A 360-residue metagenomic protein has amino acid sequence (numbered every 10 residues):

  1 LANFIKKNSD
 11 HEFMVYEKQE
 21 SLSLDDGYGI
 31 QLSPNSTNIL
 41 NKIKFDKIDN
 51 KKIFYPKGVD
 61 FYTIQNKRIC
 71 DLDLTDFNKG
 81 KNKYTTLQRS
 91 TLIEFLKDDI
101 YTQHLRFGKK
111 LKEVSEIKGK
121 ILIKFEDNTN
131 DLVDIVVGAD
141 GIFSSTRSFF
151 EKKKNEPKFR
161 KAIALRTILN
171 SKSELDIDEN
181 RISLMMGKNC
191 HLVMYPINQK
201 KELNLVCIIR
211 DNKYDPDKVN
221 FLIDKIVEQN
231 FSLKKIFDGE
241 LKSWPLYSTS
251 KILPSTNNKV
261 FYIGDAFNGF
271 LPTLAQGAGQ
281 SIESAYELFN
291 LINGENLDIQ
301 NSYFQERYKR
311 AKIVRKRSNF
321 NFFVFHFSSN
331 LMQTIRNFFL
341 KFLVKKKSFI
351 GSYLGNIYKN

Functional and structural regions predicted by a protein language model:
L1, S21, F143: Conserved Rossmann-like nucleotide-cofactor binding loop
A2-N8, Y16, V137-G138, M194 (+2 more regions): Conserved mid-domain beta->alpha element of the FAD-binding
F4-Y28: Glycine-rich FAD pyrophosphate-binding loop
K6, S33-I168, R210-N220: Conserved N-terminal helical subregion
L22-S23, S145-T146, G269-L271: Catalytic P-loop NTPase motifs of RecA-like helicase/translocase cores
C70-I93, D131, K172-S243: Conserved FAD/dinucleotide-binding core of flavoprotein oxidoreductases
F143-S144, A164-R166, C190-V193, F267-N268: Histidine-centered metal-chelating micro-motifs
N337-N360: C-terminal auxiliary extensions adjacent to catalytic cores
